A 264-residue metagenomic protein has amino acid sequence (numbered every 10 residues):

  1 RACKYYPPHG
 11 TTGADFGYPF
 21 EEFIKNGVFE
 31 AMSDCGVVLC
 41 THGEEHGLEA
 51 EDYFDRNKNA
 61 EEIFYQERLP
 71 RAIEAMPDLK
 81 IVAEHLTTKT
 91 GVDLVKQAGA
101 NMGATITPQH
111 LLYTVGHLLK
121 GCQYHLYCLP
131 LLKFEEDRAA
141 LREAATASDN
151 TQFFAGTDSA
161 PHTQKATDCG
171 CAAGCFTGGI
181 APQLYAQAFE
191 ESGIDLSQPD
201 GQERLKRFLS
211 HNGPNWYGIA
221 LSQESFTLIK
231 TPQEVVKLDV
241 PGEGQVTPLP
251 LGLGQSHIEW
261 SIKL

Functional and structural regions predicted by a protein language model:
R1: Short acidic/polar active-site loop segments enriched in Thr and Asp
K4, T12-A155: Histidine/acidic residue-rich metal-binding segments in metalloenzymes
H9: Glycine/aspartate-rich loop-and-adjacent alpha/beta segment that forms the canonical ThDP
G13, E49, F134, A160 (+2 more regions): Residue-level detector of solvent-exposed, low-hydrophobicity positions
I106-G174, K230-V236, P241-L264: Active-site neighborhoods of metal-dependent hydrolases
T151-L221: His/Asp/Glu-enriched, well-ordered alpha-helical/loop segment that forms or immediately abuts the divalent-metal
E190-L264: Active-site microenvironment of metallo-dependent hydrolases
